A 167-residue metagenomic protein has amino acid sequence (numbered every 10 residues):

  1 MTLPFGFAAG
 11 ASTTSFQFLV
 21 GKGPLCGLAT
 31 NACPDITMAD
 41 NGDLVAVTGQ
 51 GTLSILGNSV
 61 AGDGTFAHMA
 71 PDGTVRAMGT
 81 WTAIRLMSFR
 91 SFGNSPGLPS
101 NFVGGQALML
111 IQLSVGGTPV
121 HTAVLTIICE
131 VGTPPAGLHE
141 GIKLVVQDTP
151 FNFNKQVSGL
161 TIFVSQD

Functional and structural regions predicted by a protein language model:
M1-T2: N-terminal export leaders
F5-L44, Q50-T52, L56: Short N-terminal edge-element motif at the start of the domain
A9, P24-C26, T52-S54, V60 (+7 more regions): Polar low-complexity intrinsically disordered regions enriched in Ser/Thr and small residues
G23-I36, S88-P99, G132-L138, V145: Surface-exposed intrinsically disordered loops and tails
T37-L125: Predominantly extracellular/secreted and cell-surface proteins with exposed, flexible low-complexity segments
A123-P135: A short, surface-exposed beta-strand/turn
T133-D167: Glycine-rich, aromatic-bearing surface loops/beta-hairpins
